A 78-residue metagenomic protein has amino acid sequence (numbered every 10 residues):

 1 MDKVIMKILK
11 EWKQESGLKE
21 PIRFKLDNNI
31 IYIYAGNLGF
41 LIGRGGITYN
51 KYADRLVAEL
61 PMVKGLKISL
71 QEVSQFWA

Functional and structural regions predicted by a protein language model:
M1-A78: RNA-contacting regions in translation and RNA-metabolism proteins, encompassing KH/S1 modules where present
